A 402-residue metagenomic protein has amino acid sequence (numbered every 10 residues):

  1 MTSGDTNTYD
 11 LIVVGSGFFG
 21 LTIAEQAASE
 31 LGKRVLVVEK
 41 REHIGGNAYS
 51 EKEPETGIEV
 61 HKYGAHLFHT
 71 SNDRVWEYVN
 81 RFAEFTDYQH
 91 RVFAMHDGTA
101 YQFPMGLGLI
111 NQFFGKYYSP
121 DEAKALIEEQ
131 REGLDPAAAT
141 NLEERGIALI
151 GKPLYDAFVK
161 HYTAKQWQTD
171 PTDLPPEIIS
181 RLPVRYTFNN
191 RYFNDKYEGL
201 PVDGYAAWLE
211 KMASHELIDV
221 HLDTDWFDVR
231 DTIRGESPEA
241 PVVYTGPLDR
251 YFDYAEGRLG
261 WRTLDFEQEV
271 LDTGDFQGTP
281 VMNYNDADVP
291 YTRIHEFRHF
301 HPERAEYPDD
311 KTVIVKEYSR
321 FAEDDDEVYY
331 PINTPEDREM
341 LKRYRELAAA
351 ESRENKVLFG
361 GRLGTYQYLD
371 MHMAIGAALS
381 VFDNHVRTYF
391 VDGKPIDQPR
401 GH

Functional and structural regions predicted by a protein language model:
G4-F19, L36: Beta1/beta-strand and adjacent pyrophosphate-binding region of the FAD-binding site in flavoprotein oxidoreductases
I12, E25-P54: Glycine-rich FAD pyrophosphate-binding loop
T22: Short alpha-helical segment within the catalytic ATP-binding CA
E25, S29, S214, S380-D383 (+1 more regions): Short, well-ordered alpha-helices that flank and scaffold nucleotide-derived cofactor binding pockets
E30, T224-A350: Mid-domain catalytic core of redox enzymes that form a hydrophobic substrate pocket/lid adjacent to a catalytic redox
E55-E132: Dinucleotide-binding Rossmann-like beta1-alpha1 core, especially the glycine-rich loop that anchors the ADP
D97-Q102, L107-P241: Active-site/ligand-binding neighborhood in enzyme catalytic cores
D223, R230-G235, G257-L271, P280 (+1 more regions): C-terminal lid/capping helical subdomain adjacent to the catalytic/cofactor pocket in oxidative enzymes
